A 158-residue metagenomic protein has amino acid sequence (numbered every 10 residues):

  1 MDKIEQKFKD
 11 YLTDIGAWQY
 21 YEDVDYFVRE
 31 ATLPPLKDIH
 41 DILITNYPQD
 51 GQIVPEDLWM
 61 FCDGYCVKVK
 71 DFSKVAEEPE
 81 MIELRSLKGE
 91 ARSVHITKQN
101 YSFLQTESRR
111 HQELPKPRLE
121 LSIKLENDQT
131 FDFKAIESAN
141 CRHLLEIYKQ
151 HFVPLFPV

Functional and structural regions predicted by a protein language model:
M1-W59: Anionic N-terminal interaction surfaces
Q6-T13, E146, Q150, P154: Polar/charged alpha-helical tracts
F8-I15, Q105-T130: Amphipathic, soluble alpha/beta structural segments
E30, K88-S93, F131, A139: A generic structural micro-environment signature that highlights single residues at secondary-structure boundaries
I44, Y65, S122-E126: A generic structural signal for ordered alpha-helices
Y47-L58, C62-H111, R118, I136 (+2 more regions): Phosphoinositide-binding peripheral membrane targeting modules
S122-L144: Canonical phosphoinositide-binding patch of PH/PH-like domains
